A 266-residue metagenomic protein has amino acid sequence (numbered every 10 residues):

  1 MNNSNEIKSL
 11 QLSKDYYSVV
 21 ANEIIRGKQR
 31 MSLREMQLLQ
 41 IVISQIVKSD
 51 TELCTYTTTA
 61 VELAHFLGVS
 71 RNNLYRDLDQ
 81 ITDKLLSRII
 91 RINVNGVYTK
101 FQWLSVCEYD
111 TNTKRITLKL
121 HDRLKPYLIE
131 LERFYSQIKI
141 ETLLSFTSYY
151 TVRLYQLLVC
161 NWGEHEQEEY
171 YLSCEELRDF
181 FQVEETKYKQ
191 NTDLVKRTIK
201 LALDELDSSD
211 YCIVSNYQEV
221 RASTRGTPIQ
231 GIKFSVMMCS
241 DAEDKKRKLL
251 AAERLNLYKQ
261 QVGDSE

Functional and structural regions predicted by a protein language model:
M1-E266: Charged, alpha-helix-forming regions
